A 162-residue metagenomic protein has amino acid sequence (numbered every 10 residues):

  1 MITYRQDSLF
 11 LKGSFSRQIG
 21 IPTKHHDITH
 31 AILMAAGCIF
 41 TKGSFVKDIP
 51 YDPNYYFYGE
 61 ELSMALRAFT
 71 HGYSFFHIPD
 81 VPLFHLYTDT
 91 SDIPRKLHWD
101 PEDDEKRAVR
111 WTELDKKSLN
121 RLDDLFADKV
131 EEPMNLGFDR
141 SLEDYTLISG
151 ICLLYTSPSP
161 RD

Functional and structural regions predicted by a protein language model:
M1-M64, T70-D124: Catalytic cores of eukaryotic secretory-pathway lumenal/extracellular enzymes that build and remodel glycoconjugates
C38, C152-Y155: Generic recognition of cysteine residues
V109-L153: C-terminal domain-closing interface element
Y155-D162: Conserved small/polar residues in nucleotide/adenosyl-binding loops
